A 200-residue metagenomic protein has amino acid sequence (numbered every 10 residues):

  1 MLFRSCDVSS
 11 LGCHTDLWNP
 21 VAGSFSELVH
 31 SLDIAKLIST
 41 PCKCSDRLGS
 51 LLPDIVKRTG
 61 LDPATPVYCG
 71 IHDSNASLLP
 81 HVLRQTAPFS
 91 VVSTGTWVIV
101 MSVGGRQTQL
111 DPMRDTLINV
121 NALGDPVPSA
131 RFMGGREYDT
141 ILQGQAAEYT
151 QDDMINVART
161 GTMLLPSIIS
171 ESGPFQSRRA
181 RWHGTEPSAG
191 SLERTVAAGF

Functional and structural regions predicted by a protein language model:
F3-S5, T15-S31, P53-F200: Active-site core segments that coordinate phosphate-bearing ligands/cofactors across diverse enzyme families
S10: Catalytic DNA-binding helix-loop module of base-excision-repair DNA glycosylases/AP lyases
C13-W18, K36-D46, V127: A glycine-/small-polar-enriched, mobile loop at the entrance of the PLP active site in fold-type I
S24, D46-R47: Glycine-rich, mobile lid/loop segments that gate access to catalytic sites or pores
